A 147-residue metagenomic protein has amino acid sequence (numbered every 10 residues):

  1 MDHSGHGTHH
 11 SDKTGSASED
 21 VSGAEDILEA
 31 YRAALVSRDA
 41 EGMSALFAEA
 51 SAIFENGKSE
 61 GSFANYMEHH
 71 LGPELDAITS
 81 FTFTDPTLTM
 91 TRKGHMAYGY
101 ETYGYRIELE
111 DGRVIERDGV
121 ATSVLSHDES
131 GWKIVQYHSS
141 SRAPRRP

Functional and structural regions predicted by a protein language model:
M1-E49, R146: Short, low-complexity N-terminal intrinsically disordered segments enriched in polar/charged residues
M1-G5, D118-P147: Short beta-strand edge/turn micro-motifs at domain boundaries
V21, I27, A40-R92: A solvent-exposed, acidic/Ser-Thr-rich amphipathic alpha-helical stretch
Y31, M43-F47, A52-I53, A97-Y105: Short, well-ordered beta-strand segments in beta-rich or mixed alpha/beta enzyme and ligand-binding folds
L71, T84-M90, Y103-Y105, V120-S126 (+1 more regions): Hydrophobic/aromatic beta-strand elements that line small-molecule binding cavities or substrate pockets in beta-rich
A77-I78, Y105-E116: Short, cysteine-centered beta-strand-loop-beta hairpins and adjacent loop/turn segments enriched in charged/polar
M90-A97, E110-G112, L125-K133: A short, structured loop/turn motif at beta-sheet edges
